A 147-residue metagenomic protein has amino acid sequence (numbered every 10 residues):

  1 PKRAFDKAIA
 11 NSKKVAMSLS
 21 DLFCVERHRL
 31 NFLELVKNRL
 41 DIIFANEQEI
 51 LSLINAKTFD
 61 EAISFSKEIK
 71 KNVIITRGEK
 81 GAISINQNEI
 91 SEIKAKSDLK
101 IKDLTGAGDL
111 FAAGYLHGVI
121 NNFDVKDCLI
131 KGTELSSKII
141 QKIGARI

Functional and structural regions predicted by a protein language model:
P1-S91, F123: Ribokinase/PfkB-type carbohydrate-kinase core domain
E68, N72, K96-I147: Conserved post-catalytic alpha-helical subdomain immediately downstream of the catalytic base and nucleotide-binding
